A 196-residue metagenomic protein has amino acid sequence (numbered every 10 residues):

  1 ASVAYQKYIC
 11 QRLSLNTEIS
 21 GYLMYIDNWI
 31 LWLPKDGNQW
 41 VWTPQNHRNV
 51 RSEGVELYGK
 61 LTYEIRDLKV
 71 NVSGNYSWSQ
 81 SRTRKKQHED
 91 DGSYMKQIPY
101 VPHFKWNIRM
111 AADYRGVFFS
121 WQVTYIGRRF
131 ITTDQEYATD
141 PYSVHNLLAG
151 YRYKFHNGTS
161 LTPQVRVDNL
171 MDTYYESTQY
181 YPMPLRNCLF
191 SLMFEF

Functional and structural regions predicted by a protein language model:
A1-I9, N75: Transmembrane beta-barrel strand/turn architecture of Gram-negative outer membrane proteins
A1-V3, E53-L57, F104-I108, S143-A149 (+1 more regions): Hydrophobic, lipid-facing positions within transmembrane beta-strands of outer-membrane proteins
K7, L61-Y63, Y153: Beta-strand C-termini and the immediately following turn/loop, strongest in propeller blades
C10-R12, I65-D67, H156-G158: A cross-taxa feature marking solvent-exposed loop/turn segments within ectodomains of secreted and single-pass membrane
S14-I26, T43-R128, M171: Gram-negative outer-membrane beta-barrel transporters
D27, T124-T132, A149-F196: C-terminal beta-signal and adjacent terminal beta-strands/loops of Gram-negative outer-membrane beta-barrel proteins
W29-N38, T83-G92, Q122-V123, F130-Y137 (+1 more regions): Outer-membrane beta-barrel translocator domains and adjoining extracellular loop/strand segments of Gram-negative
N38, R48-S52, Q97-H103, A138-V144 (+1 more regions): Transmembrane beta-barrel outer-membrane domains
